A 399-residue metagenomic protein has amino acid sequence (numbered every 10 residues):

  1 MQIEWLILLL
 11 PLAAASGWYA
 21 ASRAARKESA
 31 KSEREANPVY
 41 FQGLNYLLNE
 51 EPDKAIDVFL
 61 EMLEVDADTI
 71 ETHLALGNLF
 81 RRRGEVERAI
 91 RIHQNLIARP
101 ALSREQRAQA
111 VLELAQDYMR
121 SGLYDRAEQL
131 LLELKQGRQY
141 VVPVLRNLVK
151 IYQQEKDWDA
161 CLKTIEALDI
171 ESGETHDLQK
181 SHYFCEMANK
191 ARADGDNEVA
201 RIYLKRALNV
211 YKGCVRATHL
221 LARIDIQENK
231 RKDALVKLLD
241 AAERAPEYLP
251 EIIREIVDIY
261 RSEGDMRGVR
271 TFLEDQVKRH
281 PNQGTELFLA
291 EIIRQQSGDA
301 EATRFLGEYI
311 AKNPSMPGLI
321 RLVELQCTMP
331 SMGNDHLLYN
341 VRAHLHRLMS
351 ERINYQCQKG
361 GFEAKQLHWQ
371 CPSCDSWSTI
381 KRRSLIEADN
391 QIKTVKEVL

Functional and structural regions predicted by a protein language model:
M1-R34, Q129-R146, K150, Q154-G173 (+3 more regions): Long, contiguous interaction/recruitment modules in multidomain scaffold/adaptor proteins
S32-D68, A75, R81-E85, R91 (+3 more regions): Alpha-helical segment of the N-proximal tetratricopeptide repeat
Q42, L76, L114, L148 (+7 more regions): Structural register within alpha-helical repeat arrays
Y46, F80, Y118, Y152 (+5 more regions): Residue at a conserved register position within TPR or TPR-like alpha-solenoid repeats
A67, A101, E105, Q139 (+5 more regions): Short coil turns that delineate tetratricopeptide repeat
T72, Q106, A110, V144 (+5 more regions): TPR alpha-solenoid repeat register
